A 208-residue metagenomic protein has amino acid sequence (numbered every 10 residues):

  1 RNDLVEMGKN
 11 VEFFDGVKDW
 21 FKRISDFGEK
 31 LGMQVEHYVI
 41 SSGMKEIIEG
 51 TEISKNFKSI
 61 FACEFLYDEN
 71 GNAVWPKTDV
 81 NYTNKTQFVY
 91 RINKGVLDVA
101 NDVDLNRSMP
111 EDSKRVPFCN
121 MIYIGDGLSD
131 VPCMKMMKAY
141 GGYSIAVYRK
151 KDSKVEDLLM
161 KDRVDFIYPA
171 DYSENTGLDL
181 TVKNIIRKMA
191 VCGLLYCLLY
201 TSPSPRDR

Functional and structural regions predicted by a protein language model:
R1-L31, V35-E36: A metal-dependent, Asp-based hydrolase signature
V39-S42, N120-K161: Acidic, Mg2+-coordinating phosphoryl-transfer loop and its flanking beta/alpha structural elements, shared across
G43-T78: Substrate-recognition/cap helix-loop segment adjacent to the acidic, metal-dependent catalytic center of Asp-based
D68-P76, D152-L158, T176-L180: Short, charged, surface-exposed secondary-structure boundary motifs
W75-I92, M189-L195: A polyampholytic, Gly/Pro-enriched intrinsically disordered region
V89-S129: Conserved Lys-Pro-Asp/Glu-containing loop-to-beta segment of HAD-superfamily phosphomonoesterases, centered on
D165-L199: C-terminal functional extensions of proteins
Y200-D207: Conserved small/polar residues in nucleotide/adenosyl-binding loops
